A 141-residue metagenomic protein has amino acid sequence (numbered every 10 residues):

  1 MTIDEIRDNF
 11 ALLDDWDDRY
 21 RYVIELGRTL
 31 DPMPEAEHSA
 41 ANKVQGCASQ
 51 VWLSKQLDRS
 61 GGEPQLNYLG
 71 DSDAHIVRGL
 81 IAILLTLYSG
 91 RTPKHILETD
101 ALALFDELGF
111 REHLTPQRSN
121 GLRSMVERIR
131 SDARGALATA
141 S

Functional and structural regions predicted by a protein language model:
M1-Q50, L57-G62, F105-S141: N-terminal intrinsically disordered, cationic/polar leader segments that include organellar targeting peptides
D8, A82-I83: Positions in alpha-helical segments
L57-H75, L85-S89: Conserved interaction-surface patches within small, structured recognition/assembly domains
S72, Y88-S89, D100, E112 (+1 more regions): Generic hydrophobic/packing signal
D73, I83-T86, L108-G109, P116: Feature captures hydrophobic
V77-G79: Short Cys/His-based metal-binding microdomains
G90-D106: Glycine-rich phosphate/pyrophosphate-binding loops and their adjacent beta-strand/loop elements at enzyme active sites
